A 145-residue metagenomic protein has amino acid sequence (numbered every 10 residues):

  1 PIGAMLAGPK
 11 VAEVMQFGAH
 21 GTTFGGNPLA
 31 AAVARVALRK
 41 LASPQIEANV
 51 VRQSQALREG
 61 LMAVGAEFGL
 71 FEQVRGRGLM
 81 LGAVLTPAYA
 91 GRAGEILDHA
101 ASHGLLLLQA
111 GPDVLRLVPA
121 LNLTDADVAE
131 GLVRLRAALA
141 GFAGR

Functional and structural regions predicted by a protein language model:
P1-R145: Conserved N-terminal phosphate-binding loop of PLP-dependent enzymes in the Aspartate aminotransferase
